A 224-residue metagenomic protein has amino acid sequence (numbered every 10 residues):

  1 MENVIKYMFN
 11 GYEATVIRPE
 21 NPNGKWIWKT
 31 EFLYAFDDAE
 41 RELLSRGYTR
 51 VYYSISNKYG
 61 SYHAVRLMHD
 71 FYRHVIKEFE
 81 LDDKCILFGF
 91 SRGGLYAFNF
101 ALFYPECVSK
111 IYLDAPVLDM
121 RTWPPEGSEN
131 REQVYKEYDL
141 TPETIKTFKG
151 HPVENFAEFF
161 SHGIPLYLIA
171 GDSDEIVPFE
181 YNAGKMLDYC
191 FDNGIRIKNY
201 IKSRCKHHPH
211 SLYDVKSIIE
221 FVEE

Functional and structural regions predicted by a protein language model:
M1-N21: N-terminal cap/lid segment of alpha/beta-hydrolase-fold proteins
N23-F32: Short beta-strand element of the alpha/beta-hydrolase
Y59-E80: Alpha/beta-hydrolase active-site loop
F79-S91: Alpha/beta-hydrolase fold nucleophile elbow
G89-N99: Glycine-rich nucleophile elbow surrounding the catalytic serine of serine-hydrolase chemistry
N99-T144: Hydrolase active-site cap/lid region
E132-F191: The feature captures the conserved acid-bearing segment of alpha/beta-hydrolase catalytic domains
I176, E180-E224: C-terminal catalytic histidine-bearing segment of alpha/beta-hydrolase fold enzymes
